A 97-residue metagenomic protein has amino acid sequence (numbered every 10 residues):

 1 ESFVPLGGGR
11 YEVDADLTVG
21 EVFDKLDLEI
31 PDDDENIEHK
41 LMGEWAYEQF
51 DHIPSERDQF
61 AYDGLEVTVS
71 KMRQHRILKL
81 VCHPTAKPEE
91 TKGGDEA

Functional and structural regions predicted by a protein language model:
E1-A97: Cytosolic regulatory modules rich in charged/polar residues
